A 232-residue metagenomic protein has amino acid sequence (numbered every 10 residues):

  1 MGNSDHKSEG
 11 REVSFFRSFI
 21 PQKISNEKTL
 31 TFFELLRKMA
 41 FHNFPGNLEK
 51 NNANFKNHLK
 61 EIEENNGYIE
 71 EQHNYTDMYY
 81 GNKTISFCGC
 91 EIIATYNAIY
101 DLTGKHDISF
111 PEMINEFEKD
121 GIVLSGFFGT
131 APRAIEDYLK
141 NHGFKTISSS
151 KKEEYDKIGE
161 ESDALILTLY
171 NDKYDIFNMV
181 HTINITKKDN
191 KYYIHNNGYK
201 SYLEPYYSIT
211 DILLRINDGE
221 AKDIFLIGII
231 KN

Functional and structural regions predicted by a protein language model:
M1-L124: Active-site-adjacent structural segments surrounding the nucleophilic cysteine of cysteine proteases and isopeptidases
I85, S125-G129, Y155: A glycine-rich, coil/turn loop motif that links secondary-structure elements
I92, F128-P132, E220: A structural signal for well-ordered alpha-helical scaffolds and beta->alpha junctions
F117, D156-G159, I216: Hydrophobic residues in alpha-helical segments
K119-S148: Mid-length scaffold segments of soluble, non-membrane domains
S148-Y192: Active-site-adjacent substructure of cysteine-protease-like catalytic cores
T186-N232: Noncatalytic regulatory segments and standalone regulatory/sensor domains
